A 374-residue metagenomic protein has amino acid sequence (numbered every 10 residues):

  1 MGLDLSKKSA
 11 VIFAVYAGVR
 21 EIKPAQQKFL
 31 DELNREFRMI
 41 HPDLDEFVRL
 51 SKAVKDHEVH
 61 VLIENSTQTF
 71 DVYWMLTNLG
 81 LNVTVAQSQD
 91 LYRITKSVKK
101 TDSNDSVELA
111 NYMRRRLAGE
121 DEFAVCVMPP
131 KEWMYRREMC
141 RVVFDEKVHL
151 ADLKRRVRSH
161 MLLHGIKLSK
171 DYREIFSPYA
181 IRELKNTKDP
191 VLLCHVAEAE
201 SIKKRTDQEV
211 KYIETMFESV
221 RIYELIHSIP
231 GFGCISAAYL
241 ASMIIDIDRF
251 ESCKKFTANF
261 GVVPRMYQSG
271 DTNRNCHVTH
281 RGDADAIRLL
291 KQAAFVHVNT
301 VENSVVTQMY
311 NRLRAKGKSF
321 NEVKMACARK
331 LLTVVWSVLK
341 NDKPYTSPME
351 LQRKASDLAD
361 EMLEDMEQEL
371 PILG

Functional and structural regions predicted by a protein language model:
M1-V19, L109: Gly/Thr-rich phosphate-binding beta-strand-loop-beta motif of the actin/hexokinase/Hsp70
A17-H60: Nucleic-acid-processing active sites and adjacent nucleic-acid-binding tracks, predominantly divalent metal-dependent
T77, V85-V125, T272-R281: Short alpha-helix plus adjacent loop in nuclease-associated cores
A110-R137, I175-N186: A short, charged helix-loop
E138-Y223: Glycine-rich, often acidic, oxyanion-interacting loops/wings at catalytic, nucleic-acid, or phospho-protein interfaces
V210-F232, L240-I245: Extended, structured, electrostatic nucleic-acid-contact surfaces
S228, C234, L240-K316, F320 (+1 more regions): Phosphate-backbone recognition surface of nucleic-acid-processing proteins
D271, Q308-R329, V334-G374: Low-complexity, acidic/Ser/Thr- and charged residue-rich accessory regions of DNA metabolism proteins
